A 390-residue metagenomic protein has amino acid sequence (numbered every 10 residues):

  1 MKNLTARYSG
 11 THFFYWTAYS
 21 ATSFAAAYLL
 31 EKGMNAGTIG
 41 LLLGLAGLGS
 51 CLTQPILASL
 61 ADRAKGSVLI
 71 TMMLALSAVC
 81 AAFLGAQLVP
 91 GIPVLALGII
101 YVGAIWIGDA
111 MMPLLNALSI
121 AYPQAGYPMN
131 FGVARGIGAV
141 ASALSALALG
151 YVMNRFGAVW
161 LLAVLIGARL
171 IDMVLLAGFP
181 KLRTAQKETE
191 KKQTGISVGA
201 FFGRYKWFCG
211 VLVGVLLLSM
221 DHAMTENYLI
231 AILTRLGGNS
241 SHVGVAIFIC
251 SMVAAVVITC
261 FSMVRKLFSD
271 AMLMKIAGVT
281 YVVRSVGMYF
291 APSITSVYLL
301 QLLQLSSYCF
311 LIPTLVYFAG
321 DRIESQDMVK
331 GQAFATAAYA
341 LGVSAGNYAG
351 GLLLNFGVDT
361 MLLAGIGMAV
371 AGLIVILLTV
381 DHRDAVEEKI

Functional and structural regions predicted by a protein language model:
M1-G47, W207-A246: Helix-loop boundary and gating motifs at the non-cytosolic
M1-K2, F179-L212: Juxtamembrane intracellular "pre-TM" segments in multi-pass secondary transporters
F13, P93-M112, L216, S296-F310: Hydrophobic core of transmembrane alpha-helices in multi-pass small-molecule transporters, especially MFS/SLC-type
L52-G66, M153, V257-S269, L354: Helix-to-loop junctions at the C-terminal end of transmembrane segments in multipass secondary transporters
L69-L84, M272-G287: Structural signature of the two symmetry-related core transmembrane helices
Y101-I137: Cytoplasmic helix-loop-helix junction between adjacent transmembrane helices in 12-TM secondary transporters
L161-G178, M361-T379: Symmetry-related core transmembrane helices of the 12-TM Major Facilitator Superfamily/SLC fold
D327-G357: A late C-terminal transmembrane helix in Major Facilitator Superfamily
